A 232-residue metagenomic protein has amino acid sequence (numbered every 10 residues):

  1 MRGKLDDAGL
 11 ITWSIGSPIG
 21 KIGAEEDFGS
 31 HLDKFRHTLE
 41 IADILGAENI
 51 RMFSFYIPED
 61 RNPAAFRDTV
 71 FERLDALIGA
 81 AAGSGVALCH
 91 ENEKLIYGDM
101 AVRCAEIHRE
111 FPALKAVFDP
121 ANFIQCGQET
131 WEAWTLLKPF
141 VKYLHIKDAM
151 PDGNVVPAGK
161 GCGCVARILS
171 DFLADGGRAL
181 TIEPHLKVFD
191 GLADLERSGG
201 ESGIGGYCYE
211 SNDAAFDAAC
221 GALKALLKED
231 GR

Functional and structural regions predicted by a protein language model:
K4-D7, G23-A116, Q125-G127, E201-A215 (+1 more regions): Active-site acidic/histidine proton-transfer and metal-coordination neighborhood in alpha/beta enzyme cores
I11-I22, I57: N-terminal small/glycine-rich loop or linker at the start of catalytic domains across soluble metabolic enzymes
T12-S17, I50-M52, L88-H90, A116-F118 (+2 more regions): Hydrophobic faces of well-ordered beta-strands that scaffold small-molecule active sites in alpha/beta enzyme cores
I19-G29, V155-G159: The substrate-binding groove and active-site-proximal loops of carbohydrate-active enzymes, especially glycoside
G20, P58, I96, P151-D152 (+1 more regions): Surface-exposed, flexible loop/turn segments at secondary-structure boundaries
A101-K115, I124-R232: Histidine-acidic metal/acid-base catalytic patches
A121: Adenine-nucleotide cofactor-binding loop residues
